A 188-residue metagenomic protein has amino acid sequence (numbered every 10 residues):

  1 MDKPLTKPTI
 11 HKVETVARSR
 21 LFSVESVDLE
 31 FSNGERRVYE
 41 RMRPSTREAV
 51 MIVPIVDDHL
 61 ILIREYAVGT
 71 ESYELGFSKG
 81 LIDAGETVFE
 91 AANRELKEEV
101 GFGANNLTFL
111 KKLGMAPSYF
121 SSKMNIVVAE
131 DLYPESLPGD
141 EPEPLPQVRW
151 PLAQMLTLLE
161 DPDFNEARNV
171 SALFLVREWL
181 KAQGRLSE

Functional and structural regions predicted by a protein language model:
D2-T9, Y73, A84, S118 (+1 more regions): Nudix hydrolase/Nudix homology domain
L5, M42, A49-R94, E98: Conserved Nudix-box catalytic region and its N-terminal flanking loop in Nudix hydrolases and closely related
V13-M51, V56: Acidic, metal-coordinating catalytic segment for phosphate/diphosphate chemistry, firing primarily on the Nudix
V24-S26, L62, I126-V128, Q147-R149: Conserved hydrophobic/aromatic beta-strand scaffold that supports enzyme active sites
E25, E48-V50, S122-N125, L145: Change "...and in nucleic-acid phosphodiester-cleaving endonucleases..." to "...and in nucleic-acid processing enzymes
D28-F31, A116-E135: Active-site-adjacent beta-strand/loop module that shapes the phosphate/pyrophosphate-binding cleft
G103-L110: A short coil-to-beta-strand element that immediately follows conserved catalytic motifs
